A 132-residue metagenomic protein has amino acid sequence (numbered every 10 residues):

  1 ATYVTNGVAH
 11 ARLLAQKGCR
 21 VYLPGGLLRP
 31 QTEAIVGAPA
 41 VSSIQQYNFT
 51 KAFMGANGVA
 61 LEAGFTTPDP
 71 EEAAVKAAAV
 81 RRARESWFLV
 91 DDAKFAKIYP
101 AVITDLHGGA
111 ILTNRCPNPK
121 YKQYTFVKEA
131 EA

Functional and structural regions predicted by a protein language model:
Y3-V4: Conserved SAM-binding loop
A9-A132: Conserved phosphate- and dinucleotide-binding cores of soluble alpha/beta proteins, encompassing both enzyme active
